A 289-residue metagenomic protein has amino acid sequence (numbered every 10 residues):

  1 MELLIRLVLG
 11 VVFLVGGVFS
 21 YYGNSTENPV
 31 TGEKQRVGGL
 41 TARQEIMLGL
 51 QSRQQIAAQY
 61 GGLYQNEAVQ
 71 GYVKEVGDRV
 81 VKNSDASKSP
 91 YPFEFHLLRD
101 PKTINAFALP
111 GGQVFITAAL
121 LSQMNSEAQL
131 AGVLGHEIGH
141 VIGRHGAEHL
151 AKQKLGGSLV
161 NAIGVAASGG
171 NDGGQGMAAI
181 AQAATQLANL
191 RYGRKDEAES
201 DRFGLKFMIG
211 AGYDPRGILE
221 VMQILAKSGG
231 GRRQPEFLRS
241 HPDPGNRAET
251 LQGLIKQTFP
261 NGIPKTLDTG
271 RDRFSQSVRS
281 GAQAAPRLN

Functional and structural regions predicted by a protein language model:
M1-N289: A Zn2+-metalloprotease active-site environment signal
